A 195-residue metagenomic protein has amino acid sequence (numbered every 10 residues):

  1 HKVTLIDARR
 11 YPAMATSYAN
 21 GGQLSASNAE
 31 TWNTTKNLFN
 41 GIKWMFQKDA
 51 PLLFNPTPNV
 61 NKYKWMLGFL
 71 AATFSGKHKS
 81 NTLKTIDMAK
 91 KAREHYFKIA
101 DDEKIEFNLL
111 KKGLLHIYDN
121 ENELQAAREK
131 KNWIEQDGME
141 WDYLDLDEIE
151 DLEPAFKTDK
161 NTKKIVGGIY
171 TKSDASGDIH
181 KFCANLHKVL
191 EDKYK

Functional and structural regions predicted by a protein language model:
K2, E140, K195: Residue-level detector of anion-binding/catalytic polar loops
K2-A19: Glycine-rich FAD pyrophosphate-binding loop
G21-D147: Dinucleotide-binding Rossmann-like beta1-alpha1 core, especially the glycine-rich loop that anchors the ADP
F107-L109, N161-K164: Short, flexible turn/loop "capping" segments at secondary-structure junctions
Q125-D137, T162-K195: Helical element adjacent to the flavin cofactor pocket in flavoenzyme catalytic cores
L144-A155, A175, K195: A conserved short coil-to-beta-strand element within the FAD-binding core of flavoproteins
A155-N161: Active-site-adjacent capping/gating segments
